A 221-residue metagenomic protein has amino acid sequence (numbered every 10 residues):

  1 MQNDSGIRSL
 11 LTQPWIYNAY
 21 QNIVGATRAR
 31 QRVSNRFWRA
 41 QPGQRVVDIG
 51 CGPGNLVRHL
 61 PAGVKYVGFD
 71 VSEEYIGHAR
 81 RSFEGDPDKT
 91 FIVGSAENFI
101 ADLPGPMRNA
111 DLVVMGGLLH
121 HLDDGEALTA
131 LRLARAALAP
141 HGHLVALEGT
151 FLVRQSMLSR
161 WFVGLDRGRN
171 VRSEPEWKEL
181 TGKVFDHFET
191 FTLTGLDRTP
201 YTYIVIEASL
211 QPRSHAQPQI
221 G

Functional and structural regions predicted by a protein language model:
M1-G43, V47, G52-L103, L122-E126 (+2 more regions): Class I (Rossmann-like) S-adenosyl-L-methionine-dependent methyltransferase catalytic domain, capturing the SAM-binding
G43, N109-A110: Local beta-strand N-terminus motif with an aromatic residue
V67, R108-N109: Glycine-centered flexibility motif
D102-M107, L138: Alpha-helix termini
V114: A conserved beta-strand element that flanks and buttresses the S-adenosyl-L-methionine
L118: Hydrophobic adenine-recognition pocket in adenosine-nucleotide-binding enzymes
